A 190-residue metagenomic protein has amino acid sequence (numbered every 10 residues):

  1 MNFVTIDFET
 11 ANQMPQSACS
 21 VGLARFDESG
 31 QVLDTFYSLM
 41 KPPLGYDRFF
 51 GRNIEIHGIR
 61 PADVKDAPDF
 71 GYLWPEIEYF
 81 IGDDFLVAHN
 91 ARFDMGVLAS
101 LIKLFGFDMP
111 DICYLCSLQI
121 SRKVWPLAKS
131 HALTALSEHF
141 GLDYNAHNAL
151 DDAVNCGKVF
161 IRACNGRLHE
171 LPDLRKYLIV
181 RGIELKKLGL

Functional and structural regions predicted by a protein language model:
M1-S100, L104, M109-D111, L133-H147: Conserved non-catalytic scaffold segment of RNase H-like nuclease domains
L101-L104, K123, H139, V159-G166: Active-site catalytic microenvironments for nucleophilic, acid-base chemistry
M109-C113, H131, H169-P172: Short, structured loop/turn "capping" segments at alpha-beta junctions
Y114-H131: Short alpha-helix plus adjacent loop in nuclease-associated cores
N148-R162: Acidic, divalent-metal-coordinating active-site segment for phosphoryl/phosphodiester hydrolysis, typified by short
V159-L190: Acidic two-metal-ion nuclease catalytic site recognized across multiple nuclease folds, prominently DnaQ/RNase D-T
